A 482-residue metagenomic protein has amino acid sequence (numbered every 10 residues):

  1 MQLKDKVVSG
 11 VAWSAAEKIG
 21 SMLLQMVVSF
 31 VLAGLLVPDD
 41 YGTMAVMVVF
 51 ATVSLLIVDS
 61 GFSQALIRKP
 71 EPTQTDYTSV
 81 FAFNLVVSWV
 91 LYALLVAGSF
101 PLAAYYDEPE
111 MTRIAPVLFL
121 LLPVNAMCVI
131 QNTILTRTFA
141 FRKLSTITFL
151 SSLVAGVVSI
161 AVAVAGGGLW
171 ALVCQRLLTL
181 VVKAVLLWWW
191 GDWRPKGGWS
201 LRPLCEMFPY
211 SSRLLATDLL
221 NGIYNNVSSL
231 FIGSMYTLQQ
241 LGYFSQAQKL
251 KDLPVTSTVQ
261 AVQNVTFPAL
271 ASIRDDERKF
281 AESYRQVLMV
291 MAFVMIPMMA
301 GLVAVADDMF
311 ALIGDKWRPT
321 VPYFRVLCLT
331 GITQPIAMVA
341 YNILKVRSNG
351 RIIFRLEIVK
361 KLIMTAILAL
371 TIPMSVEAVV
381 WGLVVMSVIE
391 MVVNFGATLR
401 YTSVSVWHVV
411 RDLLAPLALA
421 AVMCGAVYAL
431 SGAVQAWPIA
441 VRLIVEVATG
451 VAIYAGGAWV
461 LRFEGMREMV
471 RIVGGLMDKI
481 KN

Functional and structural regions predicted by a protein language model:
M1-L3, V7, R142, V185-L230 (+4 more regions): Interhelical loop/hinge segments that connect adjacent transmembrane helices in multipass membrane
M1-M26, D59, Q64-I67, P72-A82 (+5 more regions): N-terminal membrane topogenesis motif
L3-F62, V87-P101, L121, S151-I160 (+2 more regions): Signature of the first transmembrane helix
K4-V8, A65-Q74, V124-T148, A165 (+5 more regions): Membrane-interface junctions at transmembrane-helix termini in multi-pass inner-membrane proteins
G10-S21, Q25, Q175, T179 (+8 more regions): Transmembrane helical elements of multi-pass membrane transporters/channels
R68-N84, Y243-I358, R471: Specific pore-lining/lateral-gate transmembrane helices of multi-pass inner-membrane transport and insertion machines
T112-F119, I147-D192, E206-Y210, Y243-Q248 (+4 more regions): Hydrophobic alpha-helical transmembrane segments
G396-V406, G425-N482: Membrane-proximal transmembrane or re-entrant/amphipathic helices at the cytosolic face
